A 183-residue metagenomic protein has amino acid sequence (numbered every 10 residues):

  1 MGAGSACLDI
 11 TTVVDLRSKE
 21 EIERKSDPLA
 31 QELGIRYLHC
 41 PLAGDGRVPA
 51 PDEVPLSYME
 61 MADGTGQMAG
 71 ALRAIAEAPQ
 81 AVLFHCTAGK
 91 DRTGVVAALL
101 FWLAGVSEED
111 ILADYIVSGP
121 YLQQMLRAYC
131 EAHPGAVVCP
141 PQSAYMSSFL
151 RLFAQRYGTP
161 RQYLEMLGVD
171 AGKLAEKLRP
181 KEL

Functional and structural regions predicted by a protein language model:
M1-L83, V95-L183: Cys-dependent protein tyrosine phosphatase-like superfamily
A88, R92-T93: Ser/Thr-glycine-rich phosphate-binding loops at phosphate-binding pockets of nucleotides, nucleotide cofactors
